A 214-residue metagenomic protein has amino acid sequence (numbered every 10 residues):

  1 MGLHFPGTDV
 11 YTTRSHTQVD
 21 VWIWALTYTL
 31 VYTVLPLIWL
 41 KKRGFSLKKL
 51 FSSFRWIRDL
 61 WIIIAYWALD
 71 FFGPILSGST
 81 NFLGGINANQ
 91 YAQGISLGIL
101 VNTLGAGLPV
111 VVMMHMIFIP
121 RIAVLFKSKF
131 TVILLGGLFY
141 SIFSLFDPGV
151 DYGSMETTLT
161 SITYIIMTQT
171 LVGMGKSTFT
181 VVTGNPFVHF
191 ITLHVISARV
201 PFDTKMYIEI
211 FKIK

Functional and structural regions predicted by a protein language model:
M1-K42, N89, L97: Alpha-helical transmembrane segments in multi-pass membrane proteins
G2-Y11, F72-G85, L145-S154: Juxtamembrane "helix-exit" motif on the non-cytosolic side of transmembrane helices
T13-L26, K42-F72, G94, V124-I133: Interfacial transmembrane-helix boundary/kink motif in multi-pass membrane proteins
H16-V21, Y28-V31, L69, V101-T103 (+1 more regions): Short alpha-helical transmembrane interface motifs in multi-pass membrane proteins
V31, L69-S77, V110: Alpha-helical transmembrane segments and immediately adjacent membrane-interfacial amphipathic helices
L35-L40, Y66, D70, P74 (+2 more regions): Structural signal for membrane-spanning alpha-helices in multi-pass inner-membrane proteins, emphasizing helix cores
L60, I64, G78-S96: Membrane-interface helix-loop-helix regions
S79, A92-K214: Transmembrane helix-loop-helix hairpins at the membrane interface of multi-pass integral membrane proteins
